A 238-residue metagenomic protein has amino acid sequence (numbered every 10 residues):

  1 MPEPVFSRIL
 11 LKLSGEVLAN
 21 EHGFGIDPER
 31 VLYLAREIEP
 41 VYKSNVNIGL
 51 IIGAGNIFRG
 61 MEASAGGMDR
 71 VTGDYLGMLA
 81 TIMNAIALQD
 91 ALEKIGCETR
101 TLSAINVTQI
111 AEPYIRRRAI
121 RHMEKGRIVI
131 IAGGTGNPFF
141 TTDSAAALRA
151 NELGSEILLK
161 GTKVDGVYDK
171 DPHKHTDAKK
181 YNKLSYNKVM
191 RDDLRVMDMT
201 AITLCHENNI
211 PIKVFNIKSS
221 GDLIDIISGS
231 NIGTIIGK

Functional and structural regions predicted by a protein language model:
M1-K238: C-terminal catalytic "cap/lid" subdomain
